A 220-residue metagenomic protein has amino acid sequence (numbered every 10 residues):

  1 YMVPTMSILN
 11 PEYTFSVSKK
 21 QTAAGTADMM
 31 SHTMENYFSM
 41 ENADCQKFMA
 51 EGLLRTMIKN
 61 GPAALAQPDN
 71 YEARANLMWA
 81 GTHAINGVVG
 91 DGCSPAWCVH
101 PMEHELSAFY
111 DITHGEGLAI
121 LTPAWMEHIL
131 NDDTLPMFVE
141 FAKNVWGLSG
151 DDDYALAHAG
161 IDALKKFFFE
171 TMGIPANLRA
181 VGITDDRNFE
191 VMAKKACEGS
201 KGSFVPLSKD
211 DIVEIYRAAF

Functional and structural regions predicted by a protein language model:
Y1-N42, P136, E140: A glycine/threonine-rich phosphate-anchoring loop and its flanking beta-alpha core in nucleotide/phosphate-binding
I8, T26, C98, F109-I112 (+1 more regions): Alpha-helical architecture
S18-K20, V89, D210: A short secondary-structure junction signal
N36-A163: Active-site segments that bind and position negatively charged phosphate/pyrophosphate groups
V145-F220: C-terminal charged capping/lid subdomain of soluble metabolic enzymes
